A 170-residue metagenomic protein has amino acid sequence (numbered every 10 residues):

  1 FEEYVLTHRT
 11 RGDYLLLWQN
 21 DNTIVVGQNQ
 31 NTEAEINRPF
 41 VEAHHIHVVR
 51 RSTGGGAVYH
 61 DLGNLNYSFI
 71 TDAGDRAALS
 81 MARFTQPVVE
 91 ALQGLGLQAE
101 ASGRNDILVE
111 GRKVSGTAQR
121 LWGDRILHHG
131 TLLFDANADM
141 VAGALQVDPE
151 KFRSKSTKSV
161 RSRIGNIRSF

Functional and structural regions predicted by a protein language model:
F1-L79: N-terminal lobe of the biotin/lipoate ligase/transferase fold
N20, D61, G103, I126-H128 (+1 more regions): A generic structural signal for well-ordered coil/turn residues at beta-strand boundaries that shape enzyme active-site
T23, N64-N66, R104, K113 (+1 more regions): Broad gene-expression machinery/nucleic-acid interaction feature
N37-R38, A57, S115-G123: A generic local secondary-structure boundary/capping motif
N64-N105: Contiguous, small/hydrophobic- and glycine-enriched helical/loop subdomains that border and often "cap" functional
V88, L95, S115, G123-F170: Long, positively charged amphipathic alpha-helical accessory segments at protein N-termini or as interdomain linkers
A101-A118: Beta-rich nucleic-acid/ligand-interaction surfaces
